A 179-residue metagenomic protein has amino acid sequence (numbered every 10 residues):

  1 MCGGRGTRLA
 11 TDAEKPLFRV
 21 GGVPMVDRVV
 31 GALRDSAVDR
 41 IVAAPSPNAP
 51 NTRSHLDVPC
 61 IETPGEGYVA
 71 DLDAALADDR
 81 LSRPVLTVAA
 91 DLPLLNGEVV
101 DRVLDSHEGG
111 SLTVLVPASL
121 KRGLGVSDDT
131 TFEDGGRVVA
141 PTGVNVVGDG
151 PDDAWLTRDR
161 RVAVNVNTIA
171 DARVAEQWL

Functional and structural regions predicted by a protein language model:
M1-A13: N-terminal nucleotide-binding beta1-loop-alpha1 segment
C2-G3, A44-P45, A89, L115-V116: Short beta-strand/turn micro-motifs composed of small residues that flank or help shape donor/cofactor-binding pockets
G4, D91, T168: Active-site glycine-centered loops adjacent to acidic/histidine catalytic or metal-binding residues that shape
R8, P93-L95: A short, conserved beta-strand element in the Rossmann-like catalytic core that flanks the donor/metal-binding loop
K15-V29: Short catalytic helix/loop segments, enriched in acidic residues and glycine and frequently bearing histidine
M25-A89, E133-D134: Conserved N-terminal catalytic core of the sugar/cofactor nucleotidyltransferase
H55, L95-L179: Conserved core of the sugar-phosphate nucleotidyltransferase
